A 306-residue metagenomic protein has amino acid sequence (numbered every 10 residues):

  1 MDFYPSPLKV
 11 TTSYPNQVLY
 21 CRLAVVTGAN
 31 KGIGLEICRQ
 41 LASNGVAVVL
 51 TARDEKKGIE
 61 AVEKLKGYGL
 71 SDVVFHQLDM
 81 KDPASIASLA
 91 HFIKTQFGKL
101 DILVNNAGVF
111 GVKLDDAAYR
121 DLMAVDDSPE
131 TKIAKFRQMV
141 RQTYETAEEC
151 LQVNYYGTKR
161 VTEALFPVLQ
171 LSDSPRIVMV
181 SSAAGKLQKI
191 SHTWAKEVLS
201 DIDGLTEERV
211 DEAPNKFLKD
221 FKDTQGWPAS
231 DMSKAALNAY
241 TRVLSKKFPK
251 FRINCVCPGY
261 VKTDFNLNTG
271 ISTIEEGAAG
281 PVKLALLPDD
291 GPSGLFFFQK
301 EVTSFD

Functional and structural regions predicted by a protein language model:
D2-A52: Canonical Rossmann dinucleotide-binding motif of NAD(H)/NADP(H)-dependent dehydrogenases/reductases, specifically
V25, V49, D101-V104, V178: N-terminal Rossmann-like NAD(P) cofactor-binding module of classical short-chain dehydrogenase/reductase
E55-K56, Q77-H91, V112, Y144 (+1 more regions): The beta1-alpha1 cofactor-binding region of Rossmann-like NAD(H)/NADP(H)-dependent oxidoreductases
V104, G157, V161-L165, L169 (+2 more regions): Hydrophobic positions on the long internal alpha-helix of Rossmann-like NAD(P)-dependent oxidoreductase domains
V104, V178-V180, I253-V256, N266: Hydrophobic structural elements of the Rossmann-like NAD(P)H-binding subdomain that define the short-chain
V109, D115-L151, Q170-K246: Catalytic loop of short-chain dehydrogenase/reductase
K113, L187-I190, K247, C257-T269: Short beta-loop-alpha junction of Rossmann-like oxidoreductase domains
R160, C255-T263, L267-D306: C-terminal helical subdomain
